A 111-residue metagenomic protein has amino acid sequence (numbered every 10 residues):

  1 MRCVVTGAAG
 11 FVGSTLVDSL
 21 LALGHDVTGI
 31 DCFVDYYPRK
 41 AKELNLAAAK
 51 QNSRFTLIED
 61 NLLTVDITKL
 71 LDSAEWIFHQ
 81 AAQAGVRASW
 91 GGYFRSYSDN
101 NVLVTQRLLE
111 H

Functional and structural regions predicted by a protein language model:
M1-H111: N-terminal Rossmann-like NAD(P)+-binding domain of SDR-like oxidoreductases, especially those catalyzing
